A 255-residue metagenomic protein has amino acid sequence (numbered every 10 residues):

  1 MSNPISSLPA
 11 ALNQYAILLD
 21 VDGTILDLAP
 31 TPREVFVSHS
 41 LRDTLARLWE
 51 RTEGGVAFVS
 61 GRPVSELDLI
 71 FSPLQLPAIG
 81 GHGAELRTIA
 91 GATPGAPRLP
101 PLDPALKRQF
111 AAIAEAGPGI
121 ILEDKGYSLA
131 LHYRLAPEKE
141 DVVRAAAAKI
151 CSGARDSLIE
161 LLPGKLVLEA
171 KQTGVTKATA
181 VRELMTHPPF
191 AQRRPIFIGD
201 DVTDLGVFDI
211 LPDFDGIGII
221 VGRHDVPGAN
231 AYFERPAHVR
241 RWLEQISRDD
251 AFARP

Functional and structural regions predicted by a protein language model:
M1-V21, I25-A29, R33, S40 (+3 more regions): Non-catalytic pre-domain segments flanking phosphatase-related domains
L12, S38, A178-P255: Mg2+-dependent phosphoryl-transfer enzymes with acidic/Ser/Thr/Gly-rich catalytic loops
Y15-I17, D22, G55, L76 (+1 more regions): The start of beta-strands in P-loop NTPase/AAA+ ATPase cores
G23, A78, L131, V181 (+1 more regions): Residue-level signal for inorganic ion chemistry
F36-K125: Active-site phosphate-binding/coordination module
R62-G81, K139-I159: Substrate-recognition/cap helix-loop segment adjacent to the acidic, metal-dependent catalytic center of Asp-based
G81, R87-R108, L162-Q192: Substrate-recognition "cap/lid" segment bordering the active-site pocket of phosphatases
A112, I120-P137, L158-K171: Charged, glycine-interspersed solvent-exposed loop segments at helix/strand-loop junctions that cap or gate access
